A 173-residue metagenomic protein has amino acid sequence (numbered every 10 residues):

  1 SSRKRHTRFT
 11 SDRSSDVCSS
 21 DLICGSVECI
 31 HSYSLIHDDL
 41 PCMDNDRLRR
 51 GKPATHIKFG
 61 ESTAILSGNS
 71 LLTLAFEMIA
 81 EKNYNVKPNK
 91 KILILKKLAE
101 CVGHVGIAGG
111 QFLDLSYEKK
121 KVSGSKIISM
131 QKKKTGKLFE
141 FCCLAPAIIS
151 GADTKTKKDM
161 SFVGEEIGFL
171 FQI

Functional and structural regions predicted by a protein language model:
S1-C18: Single conserved hydrophobic/aromatic residue that forms the stacking wall/gate of nucleotide- or nucleobase-binding
S15-I173: Mg2+-dependent prenyl diphosphate-binding active-site environment of isoprenoid biosynthetic enzymes
